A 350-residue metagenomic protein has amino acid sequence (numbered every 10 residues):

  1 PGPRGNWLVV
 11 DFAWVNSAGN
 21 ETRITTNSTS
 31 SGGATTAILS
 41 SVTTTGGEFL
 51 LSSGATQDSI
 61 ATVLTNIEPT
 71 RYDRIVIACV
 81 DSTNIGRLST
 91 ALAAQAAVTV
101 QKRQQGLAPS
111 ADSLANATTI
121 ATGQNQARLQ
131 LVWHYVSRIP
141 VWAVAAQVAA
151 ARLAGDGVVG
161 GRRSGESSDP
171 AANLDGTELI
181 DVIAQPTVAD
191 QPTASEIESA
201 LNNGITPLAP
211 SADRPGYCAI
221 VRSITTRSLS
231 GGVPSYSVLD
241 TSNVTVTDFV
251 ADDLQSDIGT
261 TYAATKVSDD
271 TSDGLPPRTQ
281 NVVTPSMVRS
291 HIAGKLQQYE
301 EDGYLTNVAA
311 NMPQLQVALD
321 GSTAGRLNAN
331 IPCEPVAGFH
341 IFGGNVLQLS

Functional and structural regions predicted by a protein language model:
P1-L153, N311-M312: Polar low-complexity, Ser/Thr/Gly/Ala/Asp/Asn-rich disordered segments used for subunit assembly and tip/surface
P3, V15-S17, S30-S31, T44-T45 (+12 more regions): Intrinsically disordered, low-complexity segments enriched in small/polar residues
R4-W7, E21, A34-T35, E48-F49 (+12 more regions): Compositionally biased, intrinsically disordered low-complexity regions
I120-T206: Loop-centered beta-sheet repeat module
D169-S350: Structured, hydrophobic secondary-structure cores that serve as assembly/anchoring elements
